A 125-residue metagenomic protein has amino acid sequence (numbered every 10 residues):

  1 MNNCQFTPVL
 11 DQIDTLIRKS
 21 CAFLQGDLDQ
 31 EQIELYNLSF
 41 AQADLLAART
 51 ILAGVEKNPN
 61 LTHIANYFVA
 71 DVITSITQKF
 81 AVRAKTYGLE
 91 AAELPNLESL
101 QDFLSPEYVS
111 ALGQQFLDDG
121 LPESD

Functional and structural regions predicted by a protein language model:
M1-D125: Flavin-dependent oxidoreductase catalytic core characteristic of acyl-CoA dehydrogenase/oxidase-like enzymes
